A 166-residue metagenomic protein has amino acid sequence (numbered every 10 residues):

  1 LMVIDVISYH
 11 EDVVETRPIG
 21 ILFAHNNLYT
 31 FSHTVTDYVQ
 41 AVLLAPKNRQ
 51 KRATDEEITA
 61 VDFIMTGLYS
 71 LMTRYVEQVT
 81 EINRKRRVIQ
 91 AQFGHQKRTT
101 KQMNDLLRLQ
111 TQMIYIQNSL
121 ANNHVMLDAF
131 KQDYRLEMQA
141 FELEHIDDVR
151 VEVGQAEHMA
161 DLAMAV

Functional and structural regions predicted by a protein language model:
L1-A140, H145-Q155, M159: Peripheral, non-transmembrane regulatory/ligand-interaction domains of membrane transport proteins
L162-A165: Two-component histidine phosphotransfer core
